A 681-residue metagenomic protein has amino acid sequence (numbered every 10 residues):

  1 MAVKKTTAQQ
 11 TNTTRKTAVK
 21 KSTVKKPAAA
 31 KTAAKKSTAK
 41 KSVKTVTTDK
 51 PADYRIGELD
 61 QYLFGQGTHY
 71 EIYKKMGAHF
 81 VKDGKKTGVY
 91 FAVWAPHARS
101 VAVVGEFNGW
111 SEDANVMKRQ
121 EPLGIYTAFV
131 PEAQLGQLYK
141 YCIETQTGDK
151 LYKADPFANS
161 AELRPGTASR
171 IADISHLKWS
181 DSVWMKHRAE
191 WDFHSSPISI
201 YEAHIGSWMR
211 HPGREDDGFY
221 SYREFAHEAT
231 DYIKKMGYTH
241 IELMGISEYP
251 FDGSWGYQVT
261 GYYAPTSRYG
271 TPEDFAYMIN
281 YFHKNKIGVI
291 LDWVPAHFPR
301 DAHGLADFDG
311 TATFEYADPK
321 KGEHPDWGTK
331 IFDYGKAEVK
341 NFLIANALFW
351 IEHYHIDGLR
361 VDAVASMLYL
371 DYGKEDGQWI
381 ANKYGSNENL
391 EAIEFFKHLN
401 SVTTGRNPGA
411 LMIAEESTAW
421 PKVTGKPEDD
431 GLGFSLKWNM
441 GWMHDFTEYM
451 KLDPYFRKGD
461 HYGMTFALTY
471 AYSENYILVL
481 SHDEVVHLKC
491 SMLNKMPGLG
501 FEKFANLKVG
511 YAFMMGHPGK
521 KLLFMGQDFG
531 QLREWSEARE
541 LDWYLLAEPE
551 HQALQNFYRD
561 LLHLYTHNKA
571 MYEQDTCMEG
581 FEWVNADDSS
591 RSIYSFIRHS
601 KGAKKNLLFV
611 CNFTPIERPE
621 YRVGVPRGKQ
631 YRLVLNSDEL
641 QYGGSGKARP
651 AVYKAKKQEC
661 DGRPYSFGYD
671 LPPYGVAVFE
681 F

Functional and structural regions predicted by a protein language model:
M1-T47: Intrinsically disordered, polybasic Lys/Arg-rich low-complexity tracts
A2-V3, T38-K86, Q120-E202, S207-R214 (+2 more regions): The feature marks proteins involved in alpha-glucan
S42, S182-I198, H204-E388, Y669: Substrate-binding/active-site clefts of carbohydrate-active enzymes
T87-F91: Structural beta-strand segments of beta-rich domains
V93, Y141, A203, L243 (+10 more regions): Conserved, mostly hydrophobic/aromatic
W94-V101, P626-G628: Short proline/glycine-enriched turn/loop motifs at strand-loop junctions of beta-rich domains
L135-Y139, A651-F681: C-terminal beta-strand-rich structural cap/linker in extracellular carbohydrate-active enzymes
H355-D357, E375-E537, T566-T576, G580-V623 (+1 more regions): Conserved alpha/beta catalytic core and glycan-binding cleft of carbohydrate-active enzymes
